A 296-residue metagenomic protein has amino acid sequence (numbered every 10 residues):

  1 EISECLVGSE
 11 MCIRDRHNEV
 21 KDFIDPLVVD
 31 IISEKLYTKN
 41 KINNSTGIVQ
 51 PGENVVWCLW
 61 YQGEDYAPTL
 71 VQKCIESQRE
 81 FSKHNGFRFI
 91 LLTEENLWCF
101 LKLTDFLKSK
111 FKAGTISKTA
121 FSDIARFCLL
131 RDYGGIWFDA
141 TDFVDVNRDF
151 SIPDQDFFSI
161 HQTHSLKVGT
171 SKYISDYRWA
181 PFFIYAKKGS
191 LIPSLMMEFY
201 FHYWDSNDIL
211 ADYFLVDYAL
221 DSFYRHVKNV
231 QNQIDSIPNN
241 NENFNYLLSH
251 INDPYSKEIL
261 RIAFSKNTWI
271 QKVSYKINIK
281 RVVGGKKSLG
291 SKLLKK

Functional and structural regions predicted by a protein language model:
E1-I13: Short, small-residue-biased leader/transition segments that mark boundaries at the very start of proteins
L36-G52: Short boundary motifs at domain starts and secondary-structure transition points
G52-L59, Q78, F89: Hydrophobic targeting segments
K73-N85: Short, acidic, metal-binding catalytic loop of nucleotide-sugar glycosyltransferases
I90-I124: Active-site-proximal specificity loops/subdomain of glycosyltransferases
K118-S165: GT-A fold catalytic core of metal-dependent nucleotide-sugar glycosyltransferases, centered on the diacidic
S151-N207: Conserved catalytic core of nucleotide-sugar-dependent glycosyltransferases
I192-S274: Catalytic core and acceptor-binding pocket of nucleotide-sugar-dependent glycosyltransferases
